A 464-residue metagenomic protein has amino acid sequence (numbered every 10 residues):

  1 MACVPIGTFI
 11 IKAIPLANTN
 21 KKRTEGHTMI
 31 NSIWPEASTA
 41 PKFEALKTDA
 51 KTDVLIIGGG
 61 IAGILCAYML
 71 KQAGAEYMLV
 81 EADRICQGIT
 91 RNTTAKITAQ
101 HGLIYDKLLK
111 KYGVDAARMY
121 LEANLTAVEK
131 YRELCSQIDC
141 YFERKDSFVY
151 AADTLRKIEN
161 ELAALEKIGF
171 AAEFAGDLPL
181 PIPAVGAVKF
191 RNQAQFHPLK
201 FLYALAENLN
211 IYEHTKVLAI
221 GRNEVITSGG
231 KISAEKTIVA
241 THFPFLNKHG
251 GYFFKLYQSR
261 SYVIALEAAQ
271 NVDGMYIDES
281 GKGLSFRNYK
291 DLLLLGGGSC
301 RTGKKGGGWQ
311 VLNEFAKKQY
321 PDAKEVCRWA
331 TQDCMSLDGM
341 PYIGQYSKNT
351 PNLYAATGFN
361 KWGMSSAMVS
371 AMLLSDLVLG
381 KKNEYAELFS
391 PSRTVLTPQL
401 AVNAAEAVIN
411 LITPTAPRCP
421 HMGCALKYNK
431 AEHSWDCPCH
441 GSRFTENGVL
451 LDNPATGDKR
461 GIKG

Functional and structural regions predicted by a protein language model:
K21-V54: Extreme N-terminal leader/targeting segments of oxidoreductases
I30-E36, L103-L109, R132-A204: Flavin (FAD/FMN) cofactor-binding and adjacent substrate-gating region of FAD-dependent oxidoreductase domains
V54-L79: N-terminal Rossmann-like FAD-binding beta1-loop-alpha1 element of flavoenzymes
A73-N92: Glycine-rich FAD pyrophosphate-binding loop
N92-E122: Glycine-rich active-site loop/strand segments that organize a redox cofactor
V188-E235: Helical element adjacent to the flavin cofactor pocket in flavoenzyme catalytic cores
I220-R222, I226-Y289: Flavin-dependent oxidoreductases
Q310, A323-L400, T415: C-terminal catalytic lobe of FAD-dependent flavoproteins
